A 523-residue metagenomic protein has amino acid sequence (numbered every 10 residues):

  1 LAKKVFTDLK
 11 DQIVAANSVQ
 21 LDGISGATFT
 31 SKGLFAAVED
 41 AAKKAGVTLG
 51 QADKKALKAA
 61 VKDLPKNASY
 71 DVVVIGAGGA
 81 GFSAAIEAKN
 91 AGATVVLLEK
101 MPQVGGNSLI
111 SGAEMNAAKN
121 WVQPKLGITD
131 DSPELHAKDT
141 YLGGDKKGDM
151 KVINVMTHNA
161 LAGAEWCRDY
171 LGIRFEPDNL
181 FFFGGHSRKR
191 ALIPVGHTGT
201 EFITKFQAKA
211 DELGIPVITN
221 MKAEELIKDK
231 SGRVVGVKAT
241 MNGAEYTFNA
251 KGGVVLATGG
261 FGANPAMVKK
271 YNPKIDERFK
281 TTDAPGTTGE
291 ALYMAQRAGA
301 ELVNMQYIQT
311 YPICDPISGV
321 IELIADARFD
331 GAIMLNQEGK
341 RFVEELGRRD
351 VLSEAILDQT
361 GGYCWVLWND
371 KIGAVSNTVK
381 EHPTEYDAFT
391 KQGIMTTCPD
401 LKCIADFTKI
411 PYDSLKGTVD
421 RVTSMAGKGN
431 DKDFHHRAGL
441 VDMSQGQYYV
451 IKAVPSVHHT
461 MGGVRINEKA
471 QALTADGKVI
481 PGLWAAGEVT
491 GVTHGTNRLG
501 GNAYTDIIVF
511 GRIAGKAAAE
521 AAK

Functional and structural regions predicted by a protein language model:
L1-A56: Active-site- and interface-proximal helix/loop "cap" or "latch" segments in soluble metabolic and energy-transducing
S69-L97, A519: N-terminal Rossmann-like FAD-binding beta1-loop-alpha1 element of flavoenzymes
N90-I110: Glycine-rich FAD pyrophosphate-binding loop
Q103-P216, N220-E225, A266, A332-G347 (+4 more regions): Conserved N-terminal/central alpha/beta ligand/cofactor-binding core
P194-G252, L292, Q296-A298: Helical element adjacent to the flavin cofactor pocket in flavoenzyme catalytic cores
E225, S414-T493, N497: A glycine-rich dinucleotide-binding beta-alpha-beta segment and adjacent secondary-structure elements that constitute
G243-A244, N249-D315, I321, F510-I513: Glycine-rich loop(s) and the adjacent beta-strand/alpha-helix scaffold that form part
T288, L292-M294, A298-I410: An anion/pyrophosphate-binding glycine-rich loop and adjacent beta-alpha core in soluble alpha-beta enzymes
